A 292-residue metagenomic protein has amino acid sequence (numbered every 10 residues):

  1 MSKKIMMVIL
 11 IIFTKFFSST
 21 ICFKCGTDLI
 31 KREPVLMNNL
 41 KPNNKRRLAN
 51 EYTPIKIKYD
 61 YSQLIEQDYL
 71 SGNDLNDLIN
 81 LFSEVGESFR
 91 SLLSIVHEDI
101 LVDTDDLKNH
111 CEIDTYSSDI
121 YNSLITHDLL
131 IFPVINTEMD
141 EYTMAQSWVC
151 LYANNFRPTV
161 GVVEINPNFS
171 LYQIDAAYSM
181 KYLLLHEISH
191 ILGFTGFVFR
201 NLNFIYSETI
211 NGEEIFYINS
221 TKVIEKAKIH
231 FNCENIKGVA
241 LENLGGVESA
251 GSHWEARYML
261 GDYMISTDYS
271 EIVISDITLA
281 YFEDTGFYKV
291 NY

Functional and structural regions predicted by a protein language model:
K3-C22: Cleavable N-terminal signal peptides of Sec/SRP-targeted secreted and luminal proteins
S18-L185, I191-Y292: Extracellular zinc-dependent metalloprotease catalytic-domain scaffold
